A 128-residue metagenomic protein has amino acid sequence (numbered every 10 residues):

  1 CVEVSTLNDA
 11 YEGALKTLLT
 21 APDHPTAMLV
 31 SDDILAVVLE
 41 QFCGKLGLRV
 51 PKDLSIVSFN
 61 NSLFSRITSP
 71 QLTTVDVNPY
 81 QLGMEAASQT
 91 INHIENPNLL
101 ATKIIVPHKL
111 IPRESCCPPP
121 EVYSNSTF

Functional and structural regions predicted by a protein language model:
C1-F128: Bacterial carbohydrate/catabolite-sensing allosteric modules
